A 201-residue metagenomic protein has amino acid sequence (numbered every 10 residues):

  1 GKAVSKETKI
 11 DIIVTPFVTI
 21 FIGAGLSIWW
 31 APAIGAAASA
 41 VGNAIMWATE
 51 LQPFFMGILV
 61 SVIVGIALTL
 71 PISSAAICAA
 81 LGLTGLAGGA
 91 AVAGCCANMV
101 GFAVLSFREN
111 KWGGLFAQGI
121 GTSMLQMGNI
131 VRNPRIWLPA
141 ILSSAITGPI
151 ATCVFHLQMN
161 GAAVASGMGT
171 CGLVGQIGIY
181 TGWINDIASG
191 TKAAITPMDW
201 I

Functional and structural regions predicted by a protein language model:
G1-I201: Pore-lining transmembrane helices
